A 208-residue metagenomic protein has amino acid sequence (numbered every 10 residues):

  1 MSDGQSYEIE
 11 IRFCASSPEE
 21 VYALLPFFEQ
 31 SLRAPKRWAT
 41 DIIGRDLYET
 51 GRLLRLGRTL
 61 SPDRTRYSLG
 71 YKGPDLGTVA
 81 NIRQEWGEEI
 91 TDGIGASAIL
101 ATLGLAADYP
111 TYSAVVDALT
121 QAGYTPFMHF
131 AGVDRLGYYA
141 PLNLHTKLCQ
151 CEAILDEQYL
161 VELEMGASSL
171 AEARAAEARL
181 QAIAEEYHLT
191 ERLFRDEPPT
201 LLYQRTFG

Functional and structural regions predicted by a protein language model:
M1-L142, L189-G208: N-terminal strand-loop-strand beta-hairpin
L24-P26, I82-Q84, V161-L163, A175-A178: Surface-exposed beta-strand edges and their flanking turn/coil or helix-capping segments
L103-A106, G166-L170: Flexible, glycine/proline-enriched loop segments at strand-loop-helix junctions that form or flank small-ligand binding
Y112, V116, L160-V161, E177-L180: Hydrophobic, well-ordered secondary-structure segments
M128-G166: Conserved, surface-exposed functional patches that form binding/active-site neighborhoods
A167-L201: Mixed-charge, glycine-accented linear interaction segment located at domain edges/termini
